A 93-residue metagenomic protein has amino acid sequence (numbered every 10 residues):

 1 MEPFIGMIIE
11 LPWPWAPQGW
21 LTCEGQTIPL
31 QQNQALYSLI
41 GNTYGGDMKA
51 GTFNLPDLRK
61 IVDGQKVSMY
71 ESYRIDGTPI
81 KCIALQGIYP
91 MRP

Functional and structural regions predicted by a protein language model:
M1-P93: Low-complexity Ser/Thr/Gly/Asn-rich repetitive segments
